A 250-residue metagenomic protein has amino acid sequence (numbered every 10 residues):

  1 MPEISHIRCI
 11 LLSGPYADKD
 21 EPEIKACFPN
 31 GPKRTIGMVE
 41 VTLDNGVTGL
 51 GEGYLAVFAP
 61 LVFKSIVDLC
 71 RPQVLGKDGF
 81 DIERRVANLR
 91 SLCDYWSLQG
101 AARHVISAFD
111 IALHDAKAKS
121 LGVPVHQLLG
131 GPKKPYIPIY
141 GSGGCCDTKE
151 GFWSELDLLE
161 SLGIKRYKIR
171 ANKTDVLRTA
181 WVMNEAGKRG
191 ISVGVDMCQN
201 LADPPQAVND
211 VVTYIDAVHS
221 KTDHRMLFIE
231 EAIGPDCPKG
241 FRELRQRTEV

Functional and structural regions predicted by a protein language model:
M1-N45, G49, Y54-L55: Structured beta-strand/loop patches that form or line metal/cofactor-binding pockets in enzymes
T42-S120: Metal- or metallocofactor-binding catalytic centers and their adjacent structured scaffolds across diverse enzyme
W96, L121-C145: N-terminal small/glycine-rich loop or linker at the start of catalytic domains across soluble metabolic enzymes
Y136-G151, R170-N172, L201-V208: Active-site mouth loops of central-metabolism enzymes
D147-L159, A207-D216: Short, acidic/polar
L158-Y167: Catalytic domains of carbohydrate-active enzymes, especially glycoside hydrolases
I169, V176-V250: Catalytic core of soluble alpha/beta enzymes
